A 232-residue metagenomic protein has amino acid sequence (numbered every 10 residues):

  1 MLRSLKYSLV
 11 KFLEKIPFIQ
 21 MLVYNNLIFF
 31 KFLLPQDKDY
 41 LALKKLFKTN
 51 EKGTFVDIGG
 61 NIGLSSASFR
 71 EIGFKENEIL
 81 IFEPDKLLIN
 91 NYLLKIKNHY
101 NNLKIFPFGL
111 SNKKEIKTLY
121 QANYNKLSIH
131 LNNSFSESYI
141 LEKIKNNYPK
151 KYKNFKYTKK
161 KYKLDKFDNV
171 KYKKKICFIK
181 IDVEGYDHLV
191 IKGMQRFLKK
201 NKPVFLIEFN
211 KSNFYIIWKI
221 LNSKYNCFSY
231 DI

Functional and structural regions predicted by a protein language model:
L2-I232: Phosphate/nucleotide-binding beta-alpha loop and adjacent structural elements of enzyme active sites
